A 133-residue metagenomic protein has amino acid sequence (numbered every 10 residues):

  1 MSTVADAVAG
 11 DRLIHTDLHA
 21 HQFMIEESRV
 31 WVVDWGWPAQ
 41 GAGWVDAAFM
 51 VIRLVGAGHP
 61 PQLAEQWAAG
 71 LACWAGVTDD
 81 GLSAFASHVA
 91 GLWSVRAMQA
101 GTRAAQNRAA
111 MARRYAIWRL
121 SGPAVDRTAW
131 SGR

Functional and structural regions predicted by a protein language model:
M1-T16, E26: An alpha-helical support segment within catalytic cores of ATP-dependent transferases
A5, D34-W37, V77: A general structural-boundary detector
R12, E26-Q66: Active-site Asp-x-Gly
A20: Catalytic phosphate/metal-binding cores of nucleic-acid and nucleotide-processing enzymes, i.e., regions that mediate
F49-R133: Helix-rich C-terminal or lid/interface subdomains of diverse kinases
